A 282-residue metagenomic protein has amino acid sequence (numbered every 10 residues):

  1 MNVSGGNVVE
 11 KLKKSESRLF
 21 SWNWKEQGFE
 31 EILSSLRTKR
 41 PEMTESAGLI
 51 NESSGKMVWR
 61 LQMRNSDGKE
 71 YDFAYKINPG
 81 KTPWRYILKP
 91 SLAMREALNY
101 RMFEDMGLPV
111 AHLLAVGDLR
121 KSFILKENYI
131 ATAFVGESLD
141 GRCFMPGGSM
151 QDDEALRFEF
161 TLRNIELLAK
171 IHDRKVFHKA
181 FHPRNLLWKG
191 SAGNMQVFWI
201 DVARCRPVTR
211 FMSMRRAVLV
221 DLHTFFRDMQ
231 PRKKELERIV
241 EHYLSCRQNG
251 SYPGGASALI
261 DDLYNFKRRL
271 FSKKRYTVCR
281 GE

Functional and structural regions predicted by a protein language model:
M1-G48: Juxta-kinase regulatory segment immediately upstream of eukaryotic protein kinase catalytic domains
S35-G141, D173-R174: Conserved ATP-binding subdomain of kinase catalytic cores across diverse folds
K76, A180, N185, D201 (+1 more regions): Acidic active-site catalytic centers that drive phospho-/nucleotidyl reactions and related ester hydrolyses
W84-I87, C143-G147, R210-M212: Short acidic, glycine/proline-rich loop/turn micro-motifs
N99-V110, R142-K179, R184: Conserved kinase catalytic-core helix
G136, P183, R204: Short, glycine/acidic-enriched loop or turn micro-motifs at the edges of active sites
N185-W199: Conserved protein kinase catalytic/activation segment
M195-C279: C-lobe/activation-segment region of protein kinase-like
